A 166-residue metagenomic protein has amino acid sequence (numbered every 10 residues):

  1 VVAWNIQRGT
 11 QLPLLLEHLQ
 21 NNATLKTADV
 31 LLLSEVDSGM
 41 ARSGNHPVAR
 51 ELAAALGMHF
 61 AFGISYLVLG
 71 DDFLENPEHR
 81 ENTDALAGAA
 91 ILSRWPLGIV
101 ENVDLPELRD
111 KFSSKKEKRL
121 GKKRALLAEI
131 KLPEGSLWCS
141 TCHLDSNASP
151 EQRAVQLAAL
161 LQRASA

Functional and structural regions predicted by a protein language model:
V1, A85, A89, S93-I99 (+1 more regions): Beta-strand-turn-beta hairpins that frame and shape the catalytic cleft of phosphate-ester-processing enzymes
V1-L86, L157: N-terminal, active-site-proximal structural segment of metallo-dependent hydrolase catalytic domains
T24-T27, L132-E134, S165-A166: Glycine-rich phosphate-binding loop signature in dinucleotide/nucleotide-binding domains
V36-D37, L105-E117, C142-P150: Surface-exposed cleft-lining segments at the edges of enzyme active sites
M58-A61, L97-N102: Short secondary-structure junctions
G63-S65, V103, C142: Conserved beta-strand termini and adjacent loop/short-helix elements that scaffold enzyme active sites in alpha/beta
W138, A148-A166: Metal-dependent phosphoesterases centered on the DNase I-like endonuclease/exonuclease/phosphatase
